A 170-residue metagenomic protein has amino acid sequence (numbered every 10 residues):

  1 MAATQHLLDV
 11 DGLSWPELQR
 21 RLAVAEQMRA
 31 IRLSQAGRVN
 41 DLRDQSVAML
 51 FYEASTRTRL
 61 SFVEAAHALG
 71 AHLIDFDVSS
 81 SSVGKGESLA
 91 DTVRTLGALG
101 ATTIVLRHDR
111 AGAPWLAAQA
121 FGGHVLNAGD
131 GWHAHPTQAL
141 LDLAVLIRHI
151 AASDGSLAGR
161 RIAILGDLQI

Functional and structural regions predicted by a protein language model:
M1-E64: Positively charged, low-complexity intrinsically disordered leader regions
V24-I31, L69, L99, L146-S153: Change "in soluble alpha/beta enzymes" to "in soluble alpha/beta proteins
I31-V39, G122, I150-S156: Short, glycine- and charge-enriched coil/turn segments that flank and shape catalytic ligand pockets
A36, L42-I147: Phosphate/diphosphate ligand-binding glycine-rich loop within oxidoreductases
Y52-E64, I147-I170: Glycine-rich phosphate/diphosphate-binding loop of Rossmann-like nucleotide-binding domains
